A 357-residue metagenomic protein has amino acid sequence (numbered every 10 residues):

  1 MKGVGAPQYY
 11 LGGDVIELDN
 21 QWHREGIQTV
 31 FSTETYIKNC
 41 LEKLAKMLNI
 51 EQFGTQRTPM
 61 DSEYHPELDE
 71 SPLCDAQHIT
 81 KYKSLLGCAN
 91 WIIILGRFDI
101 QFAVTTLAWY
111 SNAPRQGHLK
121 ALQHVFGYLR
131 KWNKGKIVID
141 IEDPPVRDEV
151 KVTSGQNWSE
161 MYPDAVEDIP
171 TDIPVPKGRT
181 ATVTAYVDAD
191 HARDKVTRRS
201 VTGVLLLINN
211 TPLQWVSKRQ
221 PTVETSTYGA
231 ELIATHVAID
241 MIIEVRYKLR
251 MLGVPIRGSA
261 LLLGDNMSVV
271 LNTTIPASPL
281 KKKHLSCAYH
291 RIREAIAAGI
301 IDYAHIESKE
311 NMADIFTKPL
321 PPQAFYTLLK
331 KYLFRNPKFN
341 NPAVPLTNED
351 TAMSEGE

Functional and structural regions predicted by a protein language model:
M1-E357: Long, low-complexity, charge-biased intrinsically disordered regions
